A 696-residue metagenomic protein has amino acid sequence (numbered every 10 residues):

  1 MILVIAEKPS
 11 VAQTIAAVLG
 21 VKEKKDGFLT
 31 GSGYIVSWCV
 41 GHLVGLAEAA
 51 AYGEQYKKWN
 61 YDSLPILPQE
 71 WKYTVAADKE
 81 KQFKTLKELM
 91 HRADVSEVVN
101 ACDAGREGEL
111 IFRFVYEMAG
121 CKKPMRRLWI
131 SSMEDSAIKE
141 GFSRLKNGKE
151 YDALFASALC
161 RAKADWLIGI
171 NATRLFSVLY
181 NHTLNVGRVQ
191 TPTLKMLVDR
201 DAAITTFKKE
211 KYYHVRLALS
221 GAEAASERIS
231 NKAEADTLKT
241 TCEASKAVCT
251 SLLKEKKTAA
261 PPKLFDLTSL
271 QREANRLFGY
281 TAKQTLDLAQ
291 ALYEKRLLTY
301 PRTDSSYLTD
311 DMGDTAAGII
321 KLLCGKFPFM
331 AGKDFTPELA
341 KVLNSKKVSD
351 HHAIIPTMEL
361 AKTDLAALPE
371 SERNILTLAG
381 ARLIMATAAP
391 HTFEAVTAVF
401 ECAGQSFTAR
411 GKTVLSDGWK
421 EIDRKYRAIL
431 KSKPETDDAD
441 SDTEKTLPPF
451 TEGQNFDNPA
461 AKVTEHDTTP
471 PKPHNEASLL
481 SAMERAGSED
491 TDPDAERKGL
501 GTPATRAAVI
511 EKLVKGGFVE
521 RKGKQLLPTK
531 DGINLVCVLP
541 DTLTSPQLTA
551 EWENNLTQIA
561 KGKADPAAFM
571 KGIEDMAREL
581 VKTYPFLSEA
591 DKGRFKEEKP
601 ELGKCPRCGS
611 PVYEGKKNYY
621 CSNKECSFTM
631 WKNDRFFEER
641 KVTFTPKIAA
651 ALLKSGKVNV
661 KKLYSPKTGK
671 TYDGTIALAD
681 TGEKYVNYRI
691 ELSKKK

Functional and structural regions predicted by a protein language model:
M1, V99-A104, N181-T183, K254-K263 (+3 more regions): Conserved short loop/turn motifs at secondary-structure junctions
M1-A162, W166, F335, R427 (+1 more regions): Intrinsically disordered, low-complexity regulatory segments
I2-L3, K79, M90, T173 (+3 more regions): Basic, low-complexity terminal or inter-domain segments flanking catalytic cores
P9-A16, G33-V36, V40, A76-K87 (+18 more regions): Amphipathic alpha-helical transducer elements in NTP-driven molecular machines
T30-S32, A218-A222, E401-Q405, T668: Short strand-coil-strand connectors
D135-L219, K254-T258: C-terminal or mid-to-C-terminal helical accessory/interaction module adjacent to the motor/catalytic core
A233-F265, Q271: Metal- or metallocofactor-binding catalytic centers and their adjacent structured scaffolds across diverse enzyme
